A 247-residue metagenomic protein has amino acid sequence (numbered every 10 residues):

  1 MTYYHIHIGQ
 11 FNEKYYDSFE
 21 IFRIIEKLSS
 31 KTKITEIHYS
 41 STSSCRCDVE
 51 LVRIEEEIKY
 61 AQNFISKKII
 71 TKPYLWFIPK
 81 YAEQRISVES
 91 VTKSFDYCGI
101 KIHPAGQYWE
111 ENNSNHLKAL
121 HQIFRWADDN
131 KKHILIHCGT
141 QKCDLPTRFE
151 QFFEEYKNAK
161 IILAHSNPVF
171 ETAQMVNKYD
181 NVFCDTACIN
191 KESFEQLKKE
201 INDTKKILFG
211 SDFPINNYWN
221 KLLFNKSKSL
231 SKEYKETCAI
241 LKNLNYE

Functional and structural regions predicted by a protein language model:
M1-K59, E89: An N-terminally biased module of ancient metal coordination in phosphate/nucleic-acid-related enzymes
T2-I6, I37-Y39, T71-L75, C98-I102 (+4 more regions): Hydrophobic faces of well-ordered beta-strands that scaffold small-molecule active sites in alpha/beta enzyme cores
G9-N12, S44-C47, P79-E83, G106-W109 (+4 more regions): Active-site environment of divalent metal-dependent phosphoester hydrolases
Q10, N167-E247: H/E-rich (His + Asp/Glu) clusters that bind or coordinate divalent metals
S18-E26, L51-N63, A119-L120, P146-R148 (+1 more regions): Well-ordered, non-membrane alpha-helical segments in soluble/globular domains
L51-I134, D180-F183, L197: Active-site gating/metal-coordination segments in enzymes
I86-S90, Q122-I123, R148-F152, E171-M175 (+1 more regions): A short acidic, amphipathic alpha-helical/loop segment
W126-A127, K131-F149: Hydrophobic, aromatic-enriched interface-forming segments
